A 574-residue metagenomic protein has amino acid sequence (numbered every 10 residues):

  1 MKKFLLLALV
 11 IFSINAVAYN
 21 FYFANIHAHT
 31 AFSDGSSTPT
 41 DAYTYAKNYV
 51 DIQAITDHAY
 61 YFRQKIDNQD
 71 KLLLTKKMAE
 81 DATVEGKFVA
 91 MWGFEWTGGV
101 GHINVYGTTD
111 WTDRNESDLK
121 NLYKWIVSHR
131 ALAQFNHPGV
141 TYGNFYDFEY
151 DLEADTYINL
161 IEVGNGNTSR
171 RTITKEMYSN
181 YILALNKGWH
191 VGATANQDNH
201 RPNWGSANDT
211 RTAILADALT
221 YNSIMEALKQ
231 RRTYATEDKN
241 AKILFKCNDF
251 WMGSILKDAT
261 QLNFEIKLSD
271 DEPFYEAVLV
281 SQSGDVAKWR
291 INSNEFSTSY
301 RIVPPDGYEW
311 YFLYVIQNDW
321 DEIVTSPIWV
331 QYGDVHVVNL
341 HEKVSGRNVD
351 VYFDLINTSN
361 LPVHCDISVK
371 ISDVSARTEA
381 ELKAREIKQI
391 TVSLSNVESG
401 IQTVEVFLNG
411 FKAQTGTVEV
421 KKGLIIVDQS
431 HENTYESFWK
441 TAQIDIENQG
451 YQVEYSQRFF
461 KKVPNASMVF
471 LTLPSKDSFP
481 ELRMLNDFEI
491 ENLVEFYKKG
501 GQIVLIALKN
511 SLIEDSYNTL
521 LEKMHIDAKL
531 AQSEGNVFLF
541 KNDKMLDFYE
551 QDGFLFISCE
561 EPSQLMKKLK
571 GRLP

Functional and structural regions predicted by a protein language model:
Y19-V335: Extended, charged catalytic domains and RNA/DNA-binding interfaces, predominantly in divalent-metal-using enzymes
M177-I182, K462-E514, N518: Short alpha-beta junction capping motif
S254-T260, H341-N348: Short, solvent-exposed loop/linker segments at the N-terminal edge of repeated beta-sheet extracellular domains
F274-Y275, V344, N360-D366: Short acidic/proline- and small/hydrophobic-mixed sequence motifs that coincide with surface turns and coil-to-beta
W320-Y332, T378, K412-K421: Edge beta-strands of extracellular beta-sandwich domains
L355-S359: Asparagine-centered strand-capping/turn motif at beta-strand->loop junctions
D373-E398: Intrinsically disordered, low-complexity Pro/Gly/Ser/Thr-rich segments with frequent PxxP/GP/PP motifs and embedded
I401, Q414-M468, L508-S511, S533 (+3 more regions): Aromatic-Pro/Gly-enriched surface loop or interdomain linker that acts as a lid/target-recognition segment
